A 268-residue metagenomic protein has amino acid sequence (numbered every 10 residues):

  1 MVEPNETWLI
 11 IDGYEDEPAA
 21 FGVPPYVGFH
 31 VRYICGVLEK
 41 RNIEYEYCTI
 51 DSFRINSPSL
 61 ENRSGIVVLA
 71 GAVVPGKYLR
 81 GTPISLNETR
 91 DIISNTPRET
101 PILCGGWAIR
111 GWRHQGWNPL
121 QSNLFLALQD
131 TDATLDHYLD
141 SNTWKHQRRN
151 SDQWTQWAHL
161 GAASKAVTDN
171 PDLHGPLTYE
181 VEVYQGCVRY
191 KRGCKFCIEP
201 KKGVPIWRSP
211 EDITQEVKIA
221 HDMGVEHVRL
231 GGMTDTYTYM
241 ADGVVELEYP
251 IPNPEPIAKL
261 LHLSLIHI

Functional and structural regions predicted by a protein language model:
M1-D212: Acidic, low-complexity intrinsically disordered segments
P18, P75-K77, G111-R113, R229-E246: Flexible glycine/acidic-rich beta-alpha junction loops that bind and position SAM and/or redox cofactors in anaerobic
V68-G76, L128-D130, T234-T236, Y249-L261: Short, Lys/Arg-enriched charge-dense amphipathic segments
Y78-N87, C197-I198, A241-A258: A solvent-exposed, charged loop/short amphipathic helix patch at secondary-structure junctions
P200-G232, E246-H262: Conserved alpha-helical substructure of the radical SAM core
I266-I268: Conserved small/polar residues in nucleotide/adenosyl-binding loops
